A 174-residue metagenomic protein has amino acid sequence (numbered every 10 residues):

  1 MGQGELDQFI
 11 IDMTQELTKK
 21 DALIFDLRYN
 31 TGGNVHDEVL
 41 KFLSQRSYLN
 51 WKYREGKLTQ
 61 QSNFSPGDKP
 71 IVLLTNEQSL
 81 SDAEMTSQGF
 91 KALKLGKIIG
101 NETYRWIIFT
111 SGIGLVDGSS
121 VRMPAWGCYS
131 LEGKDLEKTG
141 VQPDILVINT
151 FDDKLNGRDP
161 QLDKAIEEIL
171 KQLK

Functional and structural regions predicted by a protein language model:
M1-V116, K154, E167-K174: Cleft-lining beta-strand/loop regions that shape enzyme active-site pockets
E5, P124, G157, Q161: Soluble or luminal CAZymes and related metallo-dependent hydrolases
T18, N50, Y129-K174: In a subset of proteins, long, contiguous C-terminal domains/tails are tracked
Q60, S79-S81, D117-L146: Metal-dependent DNA phosphodiester-chemistry modules and their immediately adjacent helices/loops in DNA-processing
T75, G100, M123-A125, N149: Pocket-edge structural micro-motifs
K91-A92, T110-G114, V121, C128 (+2 more regions): Long, contiguous C-terminal modules that act as interaction/assembly or targeting platforms
